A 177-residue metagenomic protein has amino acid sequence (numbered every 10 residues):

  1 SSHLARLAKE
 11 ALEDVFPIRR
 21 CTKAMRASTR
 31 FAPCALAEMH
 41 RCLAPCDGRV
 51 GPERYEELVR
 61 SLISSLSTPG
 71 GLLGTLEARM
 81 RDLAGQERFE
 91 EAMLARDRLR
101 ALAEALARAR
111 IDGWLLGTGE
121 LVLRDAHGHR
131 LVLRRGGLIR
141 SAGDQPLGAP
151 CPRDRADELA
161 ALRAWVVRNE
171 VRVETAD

Functional and structural regions predicted by a protein language model:
S1-D177: Conserved catalytic/ligand-binding micro-motifs in nucleotide and anionic cofactor chemistry
